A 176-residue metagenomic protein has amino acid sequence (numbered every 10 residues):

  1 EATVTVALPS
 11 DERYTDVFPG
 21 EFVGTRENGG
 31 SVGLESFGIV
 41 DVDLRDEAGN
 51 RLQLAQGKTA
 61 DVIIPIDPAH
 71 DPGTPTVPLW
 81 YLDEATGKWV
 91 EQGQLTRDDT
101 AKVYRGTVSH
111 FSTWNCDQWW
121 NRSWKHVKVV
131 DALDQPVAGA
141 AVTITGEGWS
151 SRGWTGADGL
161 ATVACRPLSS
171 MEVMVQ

Functional and structural regions predicted by a protein language model:
E1, A7-V17, F22-E172: Proteolytic cleavage junctions
